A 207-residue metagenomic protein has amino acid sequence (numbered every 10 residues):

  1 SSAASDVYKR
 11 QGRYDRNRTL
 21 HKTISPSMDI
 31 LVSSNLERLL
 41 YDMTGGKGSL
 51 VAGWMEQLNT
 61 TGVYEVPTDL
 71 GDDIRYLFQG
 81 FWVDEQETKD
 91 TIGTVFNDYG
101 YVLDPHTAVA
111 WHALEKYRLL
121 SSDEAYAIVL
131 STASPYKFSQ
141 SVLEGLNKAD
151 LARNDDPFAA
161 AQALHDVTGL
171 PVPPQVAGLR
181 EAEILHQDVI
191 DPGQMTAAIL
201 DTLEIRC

Functional and structural regions predicted by a protein language model:
S1-Y8: Short, small-residue-biased leader/transition segments that mark boundaries at the very start of proteins
S5, A52-Q57, A125-I128: Beta-strand segments within the central parallel beta-sheet cores of soluble alpha/beta enzyme folds
K9-R38, A149-P157, V167-Q175: A structural-propensity feature for long, helix-poor, extended segments
S27, L40-Y41, G45, T91 (+1 more regions): Alpha-helical transmembrane segments and their helix-helix packing motifs
D29-R38, G100-A110, L130-K137: Conserved phosphate/anionic-ligand binding catalytic regions in large, soluble enzymes, centered on
D42-S121, V176-P192: Active-site-adjacent helical/loop segments in soluble small-molecule enzymes
V109-C207: C-terminal non-catalytic interaction/assembly regions of soluble proteins
